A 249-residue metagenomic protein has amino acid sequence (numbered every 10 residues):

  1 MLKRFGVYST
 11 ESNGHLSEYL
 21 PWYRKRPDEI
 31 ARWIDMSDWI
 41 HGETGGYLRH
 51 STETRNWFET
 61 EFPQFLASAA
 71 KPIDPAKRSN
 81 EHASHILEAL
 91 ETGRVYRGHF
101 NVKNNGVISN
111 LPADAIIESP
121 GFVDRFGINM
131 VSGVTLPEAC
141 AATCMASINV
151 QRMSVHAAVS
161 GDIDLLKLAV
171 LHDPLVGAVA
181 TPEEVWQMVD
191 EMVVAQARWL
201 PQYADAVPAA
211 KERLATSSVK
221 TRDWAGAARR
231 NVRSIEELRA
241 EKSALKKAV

Functional and structural regions predicted by a protein language model:
M1-A248: Long, compositionally biased stretches enriched for glycine and/or charged residues
